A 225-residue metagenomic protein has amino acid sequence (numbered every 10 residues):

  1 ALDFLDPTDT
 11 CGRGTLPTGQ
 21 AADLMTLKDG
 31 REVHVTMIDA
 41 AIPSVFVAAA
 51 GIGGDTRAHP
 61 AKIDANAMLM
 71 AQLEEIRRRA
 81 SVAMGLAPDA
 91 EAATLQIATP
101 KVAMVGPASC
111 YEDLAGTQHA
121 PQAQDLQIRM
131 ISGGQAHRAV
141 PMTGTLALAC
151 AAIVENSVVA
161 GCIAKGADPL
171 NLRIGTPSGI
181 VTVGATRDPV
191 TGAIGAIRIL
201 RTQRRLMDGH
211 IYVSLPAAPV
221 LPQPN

Functional and structural regions predicted by a protein language model:
A1-N225: Non-transmembrane, aqueous-exposed alpha-helical and coiled segments at domain scale
